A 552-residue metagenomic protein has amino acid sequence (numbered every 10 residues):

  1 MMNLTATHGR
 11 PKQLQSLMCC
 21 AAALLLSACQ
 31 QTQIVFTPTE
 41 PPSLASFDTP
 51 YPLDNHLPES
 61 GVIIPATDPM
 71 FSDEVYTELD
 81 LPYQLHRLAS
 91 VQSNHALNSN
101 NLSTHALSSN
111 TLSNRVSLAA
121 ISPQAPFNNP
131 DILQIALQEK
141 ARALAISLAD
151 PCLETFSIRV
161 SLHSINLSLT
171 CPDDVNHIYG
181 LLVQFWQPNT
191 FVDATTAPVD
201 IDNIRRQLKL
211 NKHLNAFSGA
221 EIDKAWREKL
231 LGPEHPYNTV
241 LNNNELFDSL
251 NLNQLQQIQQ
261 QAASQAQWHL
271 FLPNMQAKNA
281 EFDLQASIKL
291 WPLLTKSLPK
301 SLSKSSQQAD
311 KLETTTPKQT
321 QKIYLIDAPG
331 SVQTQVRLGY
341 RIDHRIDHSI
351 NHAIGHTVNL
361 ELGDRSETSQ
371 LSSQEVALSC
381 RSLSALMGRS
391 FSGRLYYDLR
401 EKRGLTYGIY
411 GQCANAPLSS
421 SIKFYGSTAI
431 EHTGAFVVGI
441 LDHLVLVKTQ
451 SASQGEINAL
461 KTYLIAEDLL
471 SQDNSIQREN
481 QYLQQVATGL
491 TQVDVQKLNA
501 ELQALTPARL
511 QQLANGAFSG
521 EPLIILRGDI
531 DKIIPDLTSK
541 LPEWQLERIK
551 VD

Functional and structural regions predicted by a protein language model:
N3-M18: Bacterial N-terminal signal peptides that target proteins for export
A22-A23: Residue-level signal for mature regions of secreted extracellular proteins and peptides
C29-S72, L97-L107, A149-Q308, D347-N351 (+3 more regions): Charge-rich, well-structured scaffold segments of protease-associated domains
T67-D80, R87: Short, Gly/Pro- and small/polar-rich lid/capping loops
Q84-A96, T104-N129, T295-S392: His/Glu-based metal-binding/catalytic segments typifying zinc-dependent metallopeptidases
N98, L102, S108, L112 (+2 more regions): M16/MPP (pitrilysin/insulinase) zinc-metallopeptidase core fold and M16-derived inactive scaffolds
L137, L182-W186, G363, S379-S390 (+1 more regions): Bilobed periplasmic-binding protein/Venus flytrap-like ligand-binding cleft at the lobe interface of extracytoplasmic
